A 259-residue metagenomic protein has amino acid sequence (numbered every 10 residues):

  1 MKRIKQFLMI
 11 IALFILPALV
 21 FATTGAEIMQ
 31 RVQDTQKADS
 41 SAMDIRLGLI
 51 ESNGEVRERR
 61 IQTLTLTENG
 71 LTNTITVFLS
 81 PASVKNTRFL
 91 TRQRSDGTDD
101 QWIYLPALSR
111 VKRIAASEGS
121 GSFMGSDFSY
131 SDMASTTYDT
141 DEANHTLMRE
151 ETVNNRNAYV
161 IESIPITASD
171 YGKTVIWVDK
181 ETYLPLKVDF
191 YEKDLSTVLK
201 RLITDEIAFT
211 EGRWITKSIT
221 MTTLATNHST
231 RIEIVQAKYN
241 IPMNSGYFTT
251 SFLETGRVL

Functional and structural regions predicted by a protein language model:
M1-I11: Bacterial N-terminal signal peptides that target proteins for export
L16-A22: Sec/Tat signal peptide C-region and signal peptidase I cleavage site
T23-A107, T146: N-terminal mature ectodomain segment of secretory-pathway/periplasmic proteins
A26, R57-E58, S135-T146, L199-R201: A short, amphipathic edge element
V32, P242-L259: Gram-negative outer-membrane assembly/targeting C-terminal domains
L64-T65, T146-T152, D205-I207: Short amphipathic beta-strand and strand-loop transition segments with alternating hydrophobic
L79, L90-R92, D100-Y104, R110-I114 (+3 more regions): Gly/Pro-enriched, hydrophobic low-complexity segments that function as extracytoplasmic propeptides/linkers
